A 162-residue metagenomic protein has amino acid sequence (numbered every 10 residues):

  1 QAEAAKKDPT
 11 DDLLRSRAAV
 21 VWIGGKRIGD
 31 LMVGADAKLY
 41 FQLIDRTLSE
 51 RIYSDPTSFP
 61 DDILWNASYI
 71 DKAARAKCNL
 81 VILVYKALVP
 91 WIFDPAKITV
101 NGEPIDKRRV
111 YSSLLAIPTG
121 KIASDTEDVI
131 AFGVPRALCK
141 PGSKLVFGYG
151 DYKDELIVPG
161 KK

Functional and structural regions predicted by a protein language model:
A2-K162: Conserved functional micro-motifs across diverse proteins
